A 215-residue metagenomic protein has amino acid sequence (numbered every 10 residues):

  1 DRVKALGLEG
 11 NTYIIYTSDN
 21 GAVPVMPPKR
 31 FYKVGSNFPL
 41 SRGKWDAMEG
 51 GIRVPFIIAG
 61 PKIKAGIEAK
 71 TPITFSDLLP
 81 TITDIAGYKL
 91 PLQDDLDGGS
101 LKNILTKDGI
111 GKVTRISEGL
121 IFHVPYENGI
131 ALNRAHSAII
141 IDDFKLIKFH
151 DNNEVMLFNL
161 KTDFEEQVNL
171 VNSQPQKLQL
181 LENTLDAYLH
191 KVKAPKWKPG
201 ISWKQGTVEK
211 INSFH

Functional and structural regions predicted by a protein language model:
D1-L8, T83-G87, T106, D186-K193: Sec-exported extracytoplasmic/periplasmic mature domains
D1-P28: Metal-dependent active-site segment of extracytoplasmic phospho-/sulfohydrolases and closely related
V3, I14-Y16, P55, L78 (+1 more regions): Structural scaffold positions in well-ordered secondary structure
L8-I14, V54, S117, D142-F144: Loop/turn elements at helix/coil->beta-strand transitions in domains of secreted/extracellular proteins
A22-A47, K64, T71, S76-L79 (+3 more regions): C-terminal cap/loop subdomain of S1 sulfatases and analogous C-terminal strand-loop tails that border
R53-P55, E154: Short glycine-rich loop/turn motifs
F56-K64: The feature captures the short pre-catalytic strand/loop hairpin that immediately precedes and shapes the active-site
L78, N152-E154, L160-H215: Long, internal low-complexity/basic segments
